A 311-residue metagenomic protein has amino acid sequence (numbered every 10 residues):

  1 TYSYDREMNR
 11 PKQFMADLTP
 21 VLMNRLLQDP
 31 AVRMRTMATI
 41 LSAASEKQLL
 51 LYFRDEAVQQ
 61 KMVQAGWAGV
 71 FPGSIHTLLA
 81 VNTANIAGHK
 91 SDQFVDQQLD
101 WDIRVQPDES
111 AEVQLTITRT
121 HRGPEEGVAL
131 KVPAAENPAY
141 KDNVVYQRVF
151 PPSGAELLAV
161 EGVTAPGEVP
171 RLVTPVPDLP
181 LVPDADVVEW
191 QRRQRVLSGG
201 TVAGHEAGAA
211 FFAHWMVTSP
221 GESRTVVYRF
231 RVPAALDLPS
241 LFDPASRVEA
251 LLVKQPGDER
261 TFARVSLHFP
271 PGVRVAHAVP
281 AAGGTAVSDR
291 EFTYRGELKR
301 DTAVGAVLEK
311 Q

Functional and structural regions predicted by a protein language model:
T1-Q311: Lumenal/extracellular ectodomains and adaptor appendage modules of the eukaryotic vesicle/secretory system
